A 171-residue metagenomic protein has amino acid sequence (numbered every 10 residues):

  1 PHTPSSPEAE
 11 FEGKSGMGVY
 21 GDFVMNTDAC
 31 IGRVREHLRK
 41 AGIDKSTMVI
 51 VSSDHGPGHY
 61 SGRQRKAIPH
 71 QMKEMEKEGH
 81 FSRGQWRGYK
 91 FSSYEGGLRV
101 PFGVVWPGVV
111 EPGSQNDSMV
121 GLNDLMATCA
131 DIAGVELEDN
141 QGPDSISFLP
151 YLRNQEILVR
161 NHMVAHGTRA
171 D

Functional and structural regions predicted by a protein language model:
P1-D22, G58-R65: Active-site His/acidic residue clusters
P1-E12, R39-I50, E95: Active-site regions of oxyanion-processing enzymes, predominantly non-cytosolic
P1-H2, H55, G96-V100, L122 (+1 more regions): Glycine-rich, acidic and aromatic/proline-enriched surface loops and short helix-turn segments that act as binding
P7, Y20-F23, T27-C30, V34 (+3 more regions): Stable alpha-helical elements in mature extracytoplasmic
N26-K66: Metal-dependent active-site segment of extracytoplasmic phospho-/sulfohydrolases and closely related
I43-V49, V100, I157-N161: Loop/turn elements at helix/coil->beta-strand transitions in domains of secreted/extracellular proteins
P69-E95, V110-S114, S118, N123-D171: C-terminal cap/loop subdomain of S1 sulfatases and analogous C-terminal strand-loop tails that border
F102-V104: Short glycine- and hydrophobic/aromatic-rich loop-to-beta-strand nucleating segment in the catalytic cores
